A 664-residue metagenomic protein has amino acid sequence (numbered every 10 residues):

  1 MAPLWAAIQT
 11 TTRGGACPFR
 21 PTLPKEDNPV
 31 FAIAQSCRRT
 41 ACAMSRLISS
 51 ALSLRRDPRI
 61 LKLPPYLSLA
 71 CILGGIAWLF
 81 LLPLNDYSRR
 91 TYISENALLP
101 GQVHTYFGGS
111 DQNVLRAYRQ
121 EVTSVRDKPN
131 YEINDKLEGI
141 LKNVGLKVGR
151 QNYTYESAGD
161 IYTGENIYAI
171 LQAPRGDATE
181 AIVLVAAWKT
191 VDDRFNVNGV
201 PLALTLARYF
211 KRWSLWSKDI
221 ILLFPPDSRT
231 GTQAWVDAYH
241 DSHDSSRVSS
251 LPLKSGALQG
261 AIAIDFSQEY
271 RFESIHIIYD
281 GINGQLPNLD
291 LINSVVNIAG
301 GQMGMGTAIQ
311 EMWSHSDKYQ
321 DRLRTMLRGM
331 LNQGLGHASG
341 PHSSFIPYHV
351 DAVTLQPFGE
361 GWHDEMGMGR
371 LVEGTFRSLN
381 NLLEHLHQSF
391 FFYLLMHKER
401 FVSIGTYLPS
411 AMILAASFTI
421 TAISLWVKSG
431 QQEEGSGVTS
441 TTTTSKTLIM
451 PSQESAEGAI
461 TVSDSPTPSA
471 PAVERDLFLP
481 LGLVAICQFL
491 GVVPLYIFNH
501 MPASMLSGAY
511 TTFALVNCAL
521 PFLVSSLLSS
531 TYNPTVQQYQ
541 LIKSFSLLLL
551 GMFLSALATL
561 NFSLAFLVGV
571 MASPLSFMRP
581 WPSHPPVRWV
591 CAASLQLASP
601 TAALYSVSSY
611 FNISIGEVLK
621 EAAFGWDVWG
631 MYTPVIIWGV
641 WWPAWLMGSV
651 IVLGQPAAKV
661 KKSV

Functional and structural regions predicted by a protein language model:
M1-T40: Intrinsically disordered, low-complexity basic segments at termini and long loops, enriched in Pro/Gly and/or Arg/Ser
C37, A41, S45-P83, Y407-V664: Alpha-helical transmembrane segments of integral membrane proteins
L47, L52, R56-S68, S110-P174: A non-catalytic alpha/beta surface segment that caps or lines the substrate-entry region of metallo-dependent hydrolase
G75-P129, P341, P357, W362: N-terminal capping segment at the start of a domain
Y106-Y118, G159-P225: Catalytic-core environment of secreted peptidases
T190-D290: Acidic/histidine-rich catalytic neighborhood of metal-dependent amide-processing enzymes
S267-F391: Active-site-adjacent substrate-binding region of metalloamidase/peptidase-like peptide-processing proteins
Q356-G435, M647-G654: His/Asp/Glu-rich mid-to-C-terminal helical/loop segments that flank catalytic regions of hydrolases
